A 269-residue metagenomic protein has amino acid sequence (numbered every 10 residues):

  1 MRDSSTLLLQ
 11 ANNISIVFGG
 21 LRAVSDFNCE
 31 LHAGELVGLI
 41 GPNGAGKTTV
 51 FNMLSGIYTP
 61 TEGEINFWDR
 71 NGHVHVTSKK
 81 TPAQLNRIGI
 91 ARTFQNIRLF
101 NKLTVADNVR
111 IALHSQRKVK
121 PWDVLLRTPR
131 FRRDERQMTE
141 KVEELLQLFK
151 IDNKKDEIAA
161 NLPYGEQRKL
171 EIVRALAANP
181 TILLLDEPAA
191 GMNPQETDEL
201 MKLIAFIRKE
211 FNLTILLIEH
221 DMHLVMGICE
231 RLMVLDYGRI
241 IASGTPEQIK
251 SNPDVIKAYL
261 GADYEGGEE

Functional and structural regions predicted by a protein language model:
R2-E269: Glycine-rich phosphate-binding loops of nucleotide-dependent enzymes
